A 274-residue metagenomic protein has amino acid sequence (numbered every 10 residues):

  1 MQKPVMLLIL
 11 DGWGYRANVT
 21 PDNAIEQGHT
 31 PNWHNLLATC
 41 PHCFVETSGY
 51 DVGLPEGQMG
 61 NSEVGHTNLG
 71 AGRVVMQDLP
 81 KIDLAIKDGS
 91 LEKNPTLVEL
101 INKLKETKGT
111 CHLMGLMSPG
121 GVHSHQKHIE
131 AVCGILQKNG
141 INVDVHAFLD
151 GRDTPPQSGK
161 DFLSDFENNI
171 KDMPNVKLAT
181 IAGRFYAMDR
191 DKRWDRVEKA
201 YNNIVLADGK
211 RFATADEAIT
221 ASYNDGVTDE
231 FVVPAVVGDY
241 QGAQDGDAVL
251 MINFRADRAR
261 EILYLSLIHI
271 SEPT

Functional and structural regions predicted by a protein language model:
M1-M6, G14-F185, D195, K199: Active-site nucleophile/metal-coordination loop of metallo-enzymes that catalyze phosphate/sulfate and related
P4-D11, L250-I252: Short, hydrophobic/glycine-enriched beta-strand segments
L178-E230, A235: Polar, glycine-rich mid-to-C-terminal structural blocks that act as macromolecule-binding/assembly scaffolds
N224-D245, L250-I252: Flexible, glycine-rich loop/tail regions that form catalytic "lids" or insertion modules at the edges of active sites
R258-E261, S271: Extended, H/D-rich, highly charged conserved domains that either
I268-T274: Residue-level detector of conserved catalytic or cofactor/ligand-binding positions in enzyme active sites
